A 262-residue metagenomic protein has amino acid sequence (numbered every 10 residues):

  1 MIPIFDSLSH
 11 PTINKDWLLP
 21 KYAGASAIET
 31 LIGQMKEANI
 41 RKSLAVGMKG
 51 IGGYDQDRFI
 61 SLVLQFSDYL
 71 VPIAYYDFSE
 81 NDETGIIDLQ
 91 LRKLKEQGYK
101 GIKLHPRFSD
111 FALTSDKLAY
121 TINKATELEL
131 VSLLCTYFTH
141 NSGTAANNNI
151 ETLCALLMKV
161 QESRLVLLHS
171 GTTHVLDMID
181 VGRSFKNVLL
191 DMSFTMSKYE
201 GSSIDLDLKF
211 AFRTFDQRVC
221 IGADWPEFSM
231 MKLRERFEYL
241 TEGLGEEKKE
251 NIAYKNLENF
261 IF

Functional and structural regions predicted by a protein language model:
M1-H10, P20-K42, F215-R218, M231-F262: Mid-to-C-terminal alpha-helical segments outside catalytic/metal-binding sites
P3, L8-N14, C135, H169: Histidine-centered divalent metal-coordination motifs
L8, M35, F59, L94 (+7 more regions): Conserved, mostly hydrophobic/aromatic
T12-K15, G50-G53, S79-D82, S109 (+4 more regions): Active-site environment of divalent metal-dependent phosphoester hydrolases
A27-Q34, D55-L62, L89-L94, K117-T121 (+4 more regions): A general structural detector for well-ordered alpha-helical segments in enzyme core domains, enriched
E29-G50, L70-D77, K100-G101: Divalent metal-dependent hydrolysis catalytic cores, especially in the metallo-beta-lactamase
G53-H140, T144-N147, S197: Active-site gating/metal-coordination segments in enzymes
G101, D116-C220: Catalytic pocket-lining loop regions of alpha/beta-barrel enzymes, especially the amidohydrolase/enolase/GH5 lineages
